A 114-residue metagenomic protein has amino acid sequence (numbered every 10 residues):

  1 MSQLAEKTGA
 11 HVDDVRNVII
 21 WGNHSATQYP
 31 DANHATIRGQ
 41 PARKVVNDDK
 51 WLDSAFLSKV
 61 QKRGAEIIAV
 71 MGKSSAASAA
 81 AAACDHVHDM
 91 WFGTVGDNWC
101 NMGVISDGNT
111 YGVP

Functional and structural regions predicted by a protein language model:
M1: Rossmann-like NAD(P)(H) cofactor-binding subdomain of soluble oxidoreductases
A5-P114: Long, compositionally biased stretches enriched for glycine and/or charged residues
